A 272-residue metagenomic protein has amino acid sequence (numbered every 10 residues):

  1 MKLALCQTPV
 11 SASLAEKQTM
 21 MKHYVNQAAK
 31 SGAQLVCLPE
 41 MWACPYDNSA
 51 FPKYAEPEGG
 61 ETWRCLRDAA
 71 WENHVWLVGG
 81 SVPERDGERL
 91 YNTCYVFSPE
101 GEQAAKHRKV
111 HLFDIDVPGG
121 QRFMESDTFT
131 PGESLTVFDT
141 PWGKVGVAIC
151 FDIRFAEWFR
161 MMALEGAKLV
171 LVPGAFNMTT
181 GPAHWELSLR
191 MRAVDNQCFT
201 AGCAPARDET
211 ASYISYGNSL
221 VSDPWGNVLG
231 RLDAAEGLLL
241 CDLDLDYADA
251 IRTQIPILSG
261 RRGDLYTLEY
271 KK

Functional and structural regions predicted by a protein language model:
M1-A4: Extreme N-terminal starter segment of soluble prokaryotic enzymes
C6, Y54, H107, F138 (+3 more regions): Hydrophobic residues at beta-strand termini and immediately following loops that shape nucleotide-binding pockets
Q7-L14: Short polar catalytic/cofactor-binding loops
L14-A15, K22-K106, I115, F176-D195: Cys-nucleophile CN-hydrolase/nitrilase-fold catalytic domain and related Cys-dependent amidase chemistry that acts on
E58-V78, K144, I153-L239: CN hydrolase (nitrilase-like) catalytic-core segments centered on the catalytic cysteine and neighboring Lys/Glu
G79-S81, T93-V96, T136-F138, S219-V221 (+1 more regions): Short beta-strand scaffold segments in enzyme catalytic cores
R85-E165, M178-L187, M191, I255-I257: Active-site catalytic loop in hydrolytic enzyme cores
D249-K272: A short C-terminal boundary segment appended to hydrolase-like catalytic domains
